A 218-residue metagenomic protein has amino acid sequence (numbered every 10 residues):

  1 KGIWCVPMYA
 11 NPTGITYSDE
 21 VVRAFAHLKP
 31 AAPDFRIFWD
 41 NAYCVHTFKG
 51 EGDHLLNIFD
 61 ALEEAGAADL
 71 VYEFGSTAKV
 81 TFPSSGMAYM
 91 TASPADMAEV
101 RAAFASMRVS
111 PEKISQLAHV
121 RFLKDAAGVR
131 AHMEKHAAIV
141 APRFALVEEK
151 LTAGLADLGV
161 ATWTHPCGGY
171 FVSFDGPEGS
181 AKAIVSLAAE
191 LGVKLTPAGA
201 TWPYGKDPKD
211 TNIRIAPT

Functional and structural regions predicted by a protein language model:
G2-W4: Short SAM/SAH-binding signature in class I
A10-P83: Active-site pre-lysine segment of PLP-dependent enzymes
I37-W39, H119, L195-P197: Hydrophobic residues in well-ordered beta-strands that form the structural core
E63-A141: Conserved core segment of the aminotransferase class I/II
S76-A78, V160-A161, G199-Y204: Short, solvent-exposed loop/turn elements at beta->coil junctions and helix N-caps that rim active or binding pockets
A92, S173-G179, L195-T218: Conserved PLP-binding active-site segment of the aspartate aminotransferase-like
E134-E148, V160-D175, I184, A189: Conserved glycine-rich beta-strand-loop-beta hairpin in the small C-terminal domain of fold type I
